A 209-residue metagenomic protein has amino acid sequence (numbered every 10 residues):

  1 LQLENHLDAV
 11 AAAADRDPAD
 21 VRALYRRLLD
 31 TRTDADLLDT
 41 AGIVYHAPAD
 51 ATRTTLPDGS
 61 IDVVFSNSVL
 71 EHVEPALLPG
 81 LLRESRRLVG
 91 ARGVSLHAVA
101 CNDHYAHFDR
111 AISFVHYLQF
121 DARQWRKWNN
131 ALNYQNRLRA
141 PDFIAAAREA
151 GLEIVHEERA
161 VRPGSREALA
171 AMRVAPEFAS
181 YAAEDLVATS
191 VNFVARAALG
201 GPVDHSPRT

Functional and structural regions predicted by a protein language model:
L1-Y45: Class I S-adenosyl-L-methionine-dependent methyltransferase module
Y45, A145-R148, I154-T209: A C-terminal cap/extension of S-adenosyl-L-methionine-dependent methyltransferases that defines the acceptor-substrate
A51-V64: A short acidic, Gly/Pro-enriched loop at the edge of an enzyme's catalytic core that lines a small-molecule cofactor
S66-V69: A short beta-strand submotif of the Rossmann-like class I SAM-dependent methyltransferase core that lines
E71-V73, L77: A short His-aromatic
P79-V94: A short glycine-rich, Lys/Arg-flanked "PGG" loop and its adjoining helix->strand segment in the class I
V94-D121: Conserved class I S-adenosyl-L-methionine
D103, R126-P141: Acceptor-substrate binding/catalytic loop of class I
